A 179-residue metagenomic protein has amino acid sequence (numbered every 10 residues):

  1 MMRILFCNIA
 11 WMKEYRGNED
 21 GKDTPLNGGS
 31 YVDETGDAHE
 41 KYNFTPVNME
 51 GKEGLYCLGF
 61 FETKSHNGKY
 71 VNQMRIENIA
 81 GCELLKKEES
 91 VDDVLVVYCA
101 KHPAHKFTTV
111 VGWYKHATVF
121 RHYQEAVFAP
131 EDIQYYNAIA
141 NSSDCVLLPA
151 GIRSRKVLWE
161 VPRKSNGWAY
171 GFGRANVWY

Functional and structural regions predicted by a protein language model:
M1-N48, Q124-Y179: Contiguous surface segments at macromolecular interaction interfaces
E14-V94: Acidic, glycine-rich low-complexity segments with interspersed aromatic residues
D93-C145: Internal, hydrophobic cores of structured domains that mediate oligomerization or house catalytic pockets within large
